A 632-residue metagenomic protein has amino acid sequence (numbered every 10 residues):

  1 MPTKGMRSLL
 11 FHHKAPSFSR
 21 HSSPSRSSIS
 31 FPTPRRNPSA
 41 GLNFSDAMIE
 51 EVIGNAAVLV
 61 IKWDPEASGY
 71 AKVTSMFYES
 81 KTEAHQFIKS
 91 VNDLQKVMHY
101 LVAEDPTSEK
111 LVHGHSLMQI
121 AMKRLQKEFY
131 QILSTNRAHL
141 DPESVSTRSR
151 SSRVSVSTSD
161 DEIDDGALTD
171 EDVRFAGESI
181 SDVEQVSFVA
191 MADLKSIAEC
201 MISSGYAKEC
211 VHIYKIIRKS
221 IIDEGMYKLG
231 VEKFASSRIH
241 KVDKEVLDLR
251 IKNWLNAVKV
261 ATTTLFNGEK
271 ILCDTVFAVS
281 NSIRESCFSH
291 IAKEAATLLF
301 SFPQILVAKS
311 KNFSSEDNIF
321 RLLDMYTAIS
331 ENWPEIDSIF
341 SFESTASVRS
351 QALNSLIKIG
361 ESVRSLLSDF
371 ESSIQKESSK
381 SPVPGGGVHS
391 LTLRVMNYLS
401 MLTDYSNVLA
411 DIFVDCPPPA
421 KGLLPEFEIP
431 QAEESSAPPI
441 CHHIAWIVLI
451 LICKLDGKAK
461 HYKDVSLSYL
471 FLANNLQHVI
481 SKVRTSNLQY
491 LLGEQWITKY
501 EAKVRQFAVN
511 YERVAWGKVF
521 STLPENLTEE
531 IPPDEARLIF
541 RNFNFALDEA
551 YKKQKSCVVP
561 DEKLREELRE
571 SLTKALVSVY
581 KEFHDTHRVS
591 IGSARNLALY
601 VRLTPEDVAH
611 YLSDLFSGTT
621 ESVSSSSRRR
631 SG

Functional and structural regions predicted by a protein language model:
M1-K4, F11-R26, P32-P38, G457-H461 (+6 more regions): Extended, charged coiled-coil "stalk/tether" helices of large eukaryotic trafficking and scaffold proteins, i.e.
M1-T327, E331, E606-G632: Eukaryotic N-terminal, low-complexity and coiled-coil-prone scaffolding/targeting segments of large membrane-traffic
M48-E51, N55, Q86-K89, D93 (+33 more regions): Acidic, Ser/Thr-rich intrinsically disordered and amphipathic helical segments
W63, A67-Y70, L101-S108, I132 (+15 more regions): Secondary-structure edge/capping motif, primarily at the C-terminal ends of alpha-helices and the immediately following
S116-R124, T147-V156, S220-L229, S236-L247 (+14 more regions): Eukaryote-specific, cytoplasm-facing alpha-helical/coiled-coil scaffolding segments in long proteins
I239-L491, V579-F583: Extended alpha-helical solenoid scaffold regions that build the rod-like backbones of large eukaryotic assemblies
